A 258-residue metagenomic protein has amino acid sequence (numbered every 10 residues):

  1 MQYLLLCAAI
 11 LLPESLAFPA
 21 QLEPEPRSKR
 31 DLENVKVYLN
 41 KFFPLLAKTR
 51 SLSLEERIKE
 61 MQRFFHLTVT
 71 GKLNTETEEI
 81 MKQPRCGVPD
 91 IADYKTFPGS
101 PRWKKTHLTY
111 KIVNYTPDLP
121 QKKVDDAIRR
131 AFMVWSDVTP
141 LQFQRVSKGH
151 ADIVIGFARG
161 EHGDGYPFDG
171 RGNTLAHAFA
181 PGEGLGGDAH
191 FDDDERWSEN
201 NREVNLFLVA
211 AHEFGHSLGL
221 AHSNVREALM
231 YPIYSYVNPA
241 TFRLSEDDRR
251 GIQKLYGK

Functional and structural regions predicted by a protein language model:
Q2-K258: Zinc-dependent metalloendopeptidases
